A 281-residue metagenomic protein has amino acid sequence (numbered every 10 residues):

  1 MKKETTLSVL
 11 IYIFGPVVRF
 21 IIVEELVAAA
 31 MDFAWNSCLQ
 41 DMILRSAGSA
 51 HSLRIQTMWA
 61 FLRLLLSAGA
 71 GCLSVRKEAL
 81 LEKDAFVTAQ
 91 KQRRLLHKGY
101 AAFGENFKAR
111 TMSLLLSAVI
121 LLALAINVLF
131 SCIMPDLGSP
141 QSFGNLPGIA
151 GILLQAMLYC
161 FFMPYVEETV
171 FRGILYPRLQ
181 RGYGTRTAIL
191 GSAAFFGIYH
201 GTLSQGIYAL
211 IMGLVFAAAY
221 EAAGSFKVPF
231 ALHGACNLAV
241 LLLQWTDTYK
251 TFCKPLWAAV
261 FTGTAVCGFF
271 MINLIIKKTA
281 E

Functional and structural regions predicted by a protein language model:
L7-E24, S67, S113-A123, G191: Alpha-helical transmembrane segments
L10, F14, R110-S117, L153 (+5 more regions): Hydrophobic alpha-helical transmembrane segments
P16-T88, L114, A259: Alpha-helical transmembrane segments in multi-pass membrane proteins
I21-F33, A193, Q205-F261: Functionally important transmembrane alpha-helices
M31, W35-R54, K83-M163, Y176-P177 (+1 more regions): Juxtamembrane helix-loop-helix connectors linking adjacent transmembrane helices in multi-pass membrane enzymes
R76-D84, F270-E281: Membrane-interface capping segments at transmembrane-helix boundaries
V166-G191, A218-S225: Membrane-interface helix/loop boundary segments of multi-pass membrane proteins
T185-H200, G234: Small-polar-interrupted transmembrane alpha-helices in polytopic inner-membrane proteins
